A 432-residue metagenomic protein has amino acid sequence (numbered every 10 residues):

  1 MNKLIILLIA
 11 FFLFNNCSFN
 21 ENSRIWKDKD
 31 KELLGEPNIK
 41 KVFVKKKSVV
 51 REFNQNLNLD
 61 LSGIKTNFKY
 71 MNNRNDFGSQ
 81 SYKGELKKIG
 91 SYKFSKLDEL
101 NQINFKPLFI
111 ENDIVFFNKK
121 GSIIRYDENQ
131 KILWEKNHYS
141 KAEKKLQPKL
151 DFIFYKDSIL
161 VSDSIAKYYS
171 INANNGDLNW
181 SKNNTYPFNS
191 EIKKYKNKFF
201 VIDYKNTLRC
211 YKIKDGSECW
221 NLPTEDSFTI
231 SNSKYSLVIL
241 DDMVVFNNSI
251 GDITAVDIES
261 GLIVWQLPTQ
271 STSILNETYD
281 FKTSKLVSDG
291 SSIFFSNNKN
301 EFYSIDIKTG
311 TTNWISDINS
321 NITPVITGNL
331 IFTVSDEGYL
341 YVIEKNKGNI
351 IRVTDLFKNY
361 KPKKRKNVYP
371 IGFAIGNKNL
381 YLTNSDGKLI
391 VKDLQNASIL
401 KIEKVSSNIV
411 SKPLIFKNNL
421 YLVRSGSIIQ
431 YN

Functional and structural regions predicted by a protein language model:
N2-L8: Sec-dependent signal peptide recognition, specifically the positively charged N-region followed immediately by
F11-K46: Bacterial Sec signal peptide processing site at the extreme N-terminus
K40-L59, Y82-L100, N137: A short helix->beta-strand "capping" segment at the edge of beta-propeller domains
G63-I64, I89-L108, I132-K156, L178-K196 (+5 more regions): Extracytoplasmic beta-rich repeat domains
E111, N118-K119, D127, K156 (+11 more regions): Structural signature of WD-repeat beta-propellers
I124, Y169, R209, T254 (+5 more regions): WD40 beta-propeller blade core
D127-K131, N172-G176, K212-G216, I258-G261 (+3 more regions): Short loop/turn segments that connect beta-strands within beta-propeller blades
T333-I343, N349, V353-K392: Loop/turn-rich, solvent-exposed surfaces of beta-rich toroidal or solenoidal domains
